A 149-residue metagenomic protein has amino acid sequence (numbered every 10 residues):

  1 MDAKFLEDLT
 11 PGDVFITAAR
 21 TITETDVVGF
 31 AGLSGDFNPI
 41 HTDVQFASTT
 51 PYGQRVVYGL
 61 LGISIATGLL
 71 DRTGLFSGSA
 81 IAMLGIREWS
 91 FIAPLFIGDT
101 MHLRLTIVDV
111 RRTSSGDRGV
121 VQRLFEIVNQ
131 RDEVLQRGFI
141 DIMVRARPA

Functional and structural regions predicted by a protein language model:
M1-G85, A149: Hot-dog-fold acyl-thioester-processing enzymes
M1-P11, F91-A149: HotDog/MaoC-like acyl-thioester-processing domains
R87-W89: Conserved double-stranded beta-helix
